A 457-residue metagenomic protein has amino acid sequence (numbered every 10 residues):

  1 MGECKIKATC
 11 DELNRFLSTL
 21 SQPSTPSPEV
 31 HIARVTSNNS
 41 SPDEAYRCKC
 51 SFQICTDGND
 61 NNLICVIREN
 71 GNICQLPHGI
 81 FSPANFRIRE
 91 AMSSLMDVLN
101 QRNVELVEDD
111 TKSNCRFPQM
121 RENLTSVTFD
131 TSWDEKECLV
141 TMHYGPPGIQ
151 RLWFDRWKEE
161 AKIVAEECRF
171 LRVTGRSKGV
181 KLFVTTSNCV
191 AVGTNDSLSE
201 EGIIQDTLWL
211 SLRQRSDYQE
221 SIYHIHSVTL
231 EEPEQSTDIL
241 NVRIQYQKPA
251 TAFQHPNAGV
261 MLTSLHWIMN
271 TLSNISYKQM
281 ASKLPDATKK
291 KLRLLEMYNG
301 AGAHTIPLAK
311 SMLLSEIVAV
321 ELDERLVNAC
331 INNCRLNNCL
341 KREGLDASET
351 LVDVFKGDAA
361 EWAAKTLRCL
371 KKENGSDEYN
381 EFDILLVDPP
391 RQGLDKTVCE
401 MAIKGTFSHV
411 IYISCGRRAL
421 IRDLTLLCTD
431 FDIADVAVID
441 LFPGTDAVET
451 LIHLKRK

Functional and structural regions predicted by a protein language model:
M1-L124, W133-E137, P147-Q150, F154: Extended interfacial segments that mediate partner engagement and assembly in macromolecular machines
P42, C115-L124, T128, N195-L210: Glycine/charge-rich, flexible interdomain linkers and switch-proximal surface loops that mediate coupling
C50, V127, D388: A residue-level signal for conserved active-site and pocket-lining positions in enzyme catalytic cores
Q53-D57, D130, H143-G145, P249 (+1 more regions): Solvent-exposed residues in well-ordered beta-strands and their adjoining turns, especially edge/terminal strands
L124-F129, A434-V438: A short linear hydrophobic-aromatic micro-motif
V140-M142, D206: N-terminal regulatory modules in eukaryotic regulatory proteins
I149-K457: Rossmann-like S-adenosyl-L-methionine
